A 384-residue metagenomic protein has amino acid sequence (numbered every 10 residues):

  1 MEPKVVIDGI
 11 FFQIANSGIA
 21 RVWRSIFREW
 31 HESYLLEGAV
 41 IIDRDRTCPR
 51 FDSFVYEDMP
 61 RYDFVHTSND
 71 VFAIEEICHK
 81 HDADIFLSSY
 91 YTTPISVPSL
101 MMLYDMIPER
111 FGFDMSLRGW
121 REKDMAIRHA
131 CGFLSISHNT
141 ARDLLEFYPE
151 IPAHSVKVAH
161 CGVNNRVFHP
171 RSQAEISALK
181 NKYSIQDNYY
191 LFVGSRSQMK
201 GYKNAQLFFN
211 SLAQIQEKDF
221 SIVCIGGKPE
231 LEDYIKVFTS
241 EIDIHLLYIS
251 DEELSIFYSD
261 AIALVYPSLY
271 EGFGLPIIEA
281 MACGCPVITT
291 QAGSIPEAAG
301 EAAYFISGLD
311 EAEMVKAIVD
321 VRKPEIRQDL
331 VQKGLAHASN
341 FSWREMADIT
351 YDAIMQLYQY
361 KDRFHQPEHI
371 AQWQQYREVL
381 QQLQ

Functional and structural regions predicted by a protein language model:
M1-Q384: Carbohydrate transferase catalytic cores enriched for Leloir-type hexosyltransferases
